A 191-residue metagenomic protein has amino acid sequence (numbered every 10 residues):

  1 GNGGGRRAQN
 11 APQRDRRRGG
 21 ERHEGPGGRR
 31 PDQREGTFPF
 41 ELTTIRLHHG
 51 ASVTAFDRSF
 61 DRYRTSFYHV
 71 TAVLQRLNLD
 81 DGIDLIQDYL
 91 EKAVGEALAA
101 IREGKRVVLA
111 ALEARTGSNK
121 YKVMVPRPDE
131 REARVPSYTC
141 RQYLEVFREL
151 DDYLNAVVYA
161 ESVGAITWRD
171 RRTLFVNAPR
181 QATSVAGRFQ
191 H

Functional and structural regions predicted by a protein language model:
G1-V146, D152, Y159-E161, V176-H191: Polar/charged low-complexity regulatory segments
A165-I166: Conserved hydrophobic residue
D170-F175: Short hydrophobic alpha-helical segments that form membrane-spanning helices or hydrophobic packing faces of helical
